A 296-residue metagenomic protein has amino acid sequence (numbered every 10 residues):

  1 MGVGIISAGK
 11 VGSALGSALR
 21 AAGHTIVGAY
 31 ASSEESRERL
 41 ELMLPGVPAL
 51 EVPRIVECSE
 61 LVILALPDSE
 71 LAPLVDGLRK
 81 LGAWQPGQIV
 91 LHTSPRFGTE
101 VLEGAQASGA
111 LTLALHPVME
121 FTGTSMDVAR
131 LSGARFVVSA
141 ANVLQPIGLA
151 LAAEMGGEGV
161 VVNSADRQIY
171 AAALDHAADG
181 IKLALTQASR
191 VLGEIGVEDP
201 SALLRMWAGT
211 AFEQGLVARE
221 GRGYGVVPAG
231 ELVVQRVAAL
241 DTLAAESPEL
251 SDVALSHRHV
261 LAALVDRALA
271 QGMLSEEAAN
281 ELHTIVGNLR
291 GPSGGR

Functional and structural regions predicted by a protein language model:
M1-E57: NAD(P)+-binding Rossmann beta1-loop-alpha1 motif at the extreme N-terminus of oxidoreductases
H24-T25, A110, G157, V197: Short phosphate-binding/catalytic loops that engage adenosine nucleotides
V27-A31, V90-T93, V138: Short, hydrophobic beta-strand segments that form beta-sheet elements in well-ordered domains
R39-M43, A105, M126-V217: Internal alpha-helical scaffold of NAD(P)-dependent oxidoreductase catalytic cores
L42-L44, P48-M126: Rossmann-like NAD(P)(H) cofactor-binding subdomain of soluble oxidoreductases
H116, G180-V197, G225-P228, Q235-E246: N-terminal glycine-rich phosphate-binding loop for ADP-containing cofactors
A211-E281: Interdomain hinge/lid region at the active-site interface of Rossmann-like NAD(P)-dependent oxidoreductases
